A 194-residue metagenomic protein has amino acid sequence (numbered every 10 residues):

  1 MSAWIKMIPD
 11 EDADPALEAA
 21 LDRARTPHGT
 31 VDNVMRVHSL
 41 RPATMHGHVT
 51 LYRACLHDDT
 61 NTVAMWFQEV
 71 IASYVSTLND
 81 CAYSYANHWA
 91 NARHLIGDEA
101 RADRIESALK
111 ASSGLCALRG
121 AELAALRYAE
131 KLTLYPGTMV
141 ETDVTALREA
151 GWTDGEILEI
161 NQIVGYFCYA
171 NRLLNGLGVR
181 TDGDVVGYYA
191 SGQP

Functional and structural regions predicted by a protein language model:
M1-P194: Hydrophobic alpha-helical segments
